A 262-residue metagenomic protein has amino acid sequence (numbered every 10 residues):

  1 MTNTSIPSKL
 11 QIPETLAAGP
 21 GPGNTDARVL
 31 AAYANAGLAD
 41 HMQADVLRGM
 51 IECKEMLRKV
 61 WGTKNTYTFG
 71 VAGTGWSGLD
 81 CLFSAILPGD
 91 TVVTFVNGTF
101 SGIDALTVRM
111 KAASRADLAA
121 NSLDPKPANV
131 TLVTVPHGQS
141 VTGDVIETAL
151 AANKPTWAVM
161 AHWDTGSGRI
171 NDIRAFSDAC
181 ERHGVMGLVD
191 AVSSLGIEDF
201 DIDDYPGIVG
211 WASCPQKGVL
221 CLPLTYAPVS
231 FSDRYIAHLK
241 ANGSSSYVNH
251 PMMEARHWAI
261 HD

Functional and structural regions predicted by a protein language model:
M1-Q43: N-terminal "arm"/small-domain region of PLP-dependent enzymes with the aminotransferase-like
N24-T25, Q216-D262: Active-site C-terminal subdomain of aminotransferase-like
A32-C81, A85, T107, A119-A120: Conserved N-terminal alpha-helix of the aminotransferase class I/II PLP-enzyme fold
I86-G102: Conserved PLP-anchoring active-site segment centered on the Schiff-base-forming lysine
V130-L132, G187-L188: Hydrophobic beta-strand scaffold residues
G138-G196, G210: Active-site phosphate-binding strand-loop segment of PLP-dependent enzymes
I202-Q216: Conserved active-site segment immediately N-terminal to the catalytic lysine that forms the internal aldimine
